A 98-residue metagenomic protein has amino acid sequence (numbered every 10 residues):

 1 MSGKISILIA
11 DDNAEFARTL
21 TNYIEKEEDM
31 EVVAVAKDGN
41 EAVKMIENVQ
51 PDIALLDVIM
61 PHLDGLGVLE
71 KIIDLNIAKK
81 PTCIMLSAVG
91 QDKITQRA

Functional and structural regions predicted by a protein language model:
S2, A14-A34: Two-component/phosphorelay signaling modules centered on CheY-like receiver
A10-D11, A36, A54: Conserved sequence signature across two-component system core domains
D38-E41, D64-E70: Acidic catalytic/metal-coordinating carboxylates
E47-V49, I73-K80: Conserved phosphotransfer cores of two-component systems
V49-L55: Active-site beta3 strand of CheY-like receiver
M60: Receiver (REC) domain active-site loop signature in two-component systems and cognate sites in sensor histidine kinases
G67, K80, G90-A98: Alpha4 helix (beta4-alpha4-beta5 surface) of REC/receiver domains from two-component response regulators
